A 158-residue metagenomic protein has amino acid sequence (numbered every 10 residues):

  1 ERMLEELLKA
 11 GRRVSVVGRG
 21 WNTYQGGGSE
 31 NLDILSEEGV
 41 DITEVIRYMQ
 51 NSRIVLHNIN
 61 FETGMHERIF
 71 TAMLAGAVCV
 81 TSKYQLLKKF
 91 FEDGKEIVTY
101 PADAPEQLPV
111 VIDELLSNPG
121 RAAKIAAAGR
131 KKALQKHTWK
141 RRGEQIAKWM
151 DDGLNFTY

Functional and structural regions predicted by a protein language model:
E1-H66, T81-L87, G153: Nucleotide-sugar donor-binding catalytic core of glycosyltransferases
Q50-S52, A72-A77: Conserved donor-binding/catalytic loop of nucleotide-activated donor transferases
A77-T81, V98-T99: Short hydrophobic beta-strand element within catalytic cores of glycosyltransferases and related nucleotide-activated
K88-V111, R121: Change "using UDP/GDP/dTDP sugars" to "using nucleotide sugars
E106-Y158: C-terminal amphipathic helix plus adjacent low-complexity, charged tail appended to glycosyltransferase catalytic
